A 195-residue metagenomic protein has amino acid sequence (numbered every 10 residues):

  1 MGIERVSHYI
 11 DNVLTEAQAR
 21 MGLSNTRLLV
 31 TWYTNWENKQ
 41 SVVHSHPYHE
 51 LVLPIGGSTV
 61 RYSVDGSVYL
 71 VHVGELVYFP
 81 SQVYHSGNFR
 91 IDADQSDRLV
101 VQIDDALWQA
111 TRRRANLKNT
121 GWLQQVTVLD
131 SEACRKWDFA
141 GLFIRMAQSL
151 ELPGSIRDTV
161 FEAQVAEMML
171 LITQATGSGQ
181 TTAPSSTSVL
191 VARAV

Functional and structural regions predicted by a protein language model:
M1-R27: A short, N-terminal "cap"/entry segment at the start of jelly-roll beta-barrel domains of the cupin/DSBH fold
N25-W122, D158: N-terminal regulatory/effector-sensing and dimerization cores that precede helix-turn-helix DNA-binding domains
E50-L53, D138-R145, Q164, M168-L171: Amphipathic, well-ordered alpha-helical segments in soluble domains
I103-L107, R135-D138, Q164-V165: Hydrophobic/aromatic residues within well-ordered alpha-helical segments
R113-I144: Aromatic/histidine-rich interaction motifs
Q124-R135, L150-A163, M169-V195: Short, Lys/Arg-enriched, Trp-marked, Pro/Gly-tolerant hinge/linker segments that flank
